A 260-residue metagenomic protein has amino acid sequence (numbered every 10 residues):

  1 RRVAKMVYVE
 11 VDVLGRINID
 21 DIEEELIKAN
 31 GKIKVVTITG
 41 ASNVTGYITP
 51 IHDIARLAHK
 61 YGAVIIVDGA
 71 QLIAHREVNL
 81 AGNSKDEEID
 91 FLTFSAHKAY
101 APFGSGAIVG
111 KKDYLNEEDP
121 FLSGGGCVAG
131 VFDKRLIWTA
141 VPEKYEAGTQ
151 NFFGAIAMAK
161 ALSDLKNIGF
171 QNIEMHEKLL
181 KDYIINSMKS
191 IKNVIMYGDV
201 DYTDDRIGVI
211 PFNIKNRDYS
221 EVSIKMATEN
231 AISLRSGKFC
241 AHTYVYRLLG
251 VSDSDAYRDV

Functional and structural regions predicted by a protein language model:
R1-V260: Pyridoxal 5′-phosphate
